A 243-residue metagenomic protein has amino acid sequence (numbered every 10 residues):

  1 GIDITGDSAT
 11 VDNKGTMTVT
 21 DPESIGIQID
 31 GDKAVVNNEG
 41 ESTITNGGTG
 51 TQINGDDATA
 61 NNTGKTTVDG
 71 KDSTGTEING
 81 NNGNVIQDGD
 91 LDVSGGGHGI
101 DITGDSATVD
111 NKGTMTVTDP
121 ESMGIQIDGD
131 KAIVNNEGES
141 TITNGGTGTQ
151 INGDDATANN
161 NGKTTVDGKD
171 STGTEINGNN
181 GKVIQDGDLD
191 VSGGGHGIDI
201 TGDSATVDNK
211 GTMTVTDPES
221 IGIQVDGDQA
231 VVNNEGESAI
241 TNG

Functional and structural regions predicted by a protein language model:
G1-D7, E23-G31, T49-D56, K71-N81 (+6 more regions): Glycine-rich beta-solenoid repeat tracts in large extracellular/virion proteins
V11, G15-E23, E39-G47, G64-D72 (+8 more regions): Beta-strand-rich solenoid/repeat architectures in extracellular/passenger domains of polysaccharide-targeting enzymes
